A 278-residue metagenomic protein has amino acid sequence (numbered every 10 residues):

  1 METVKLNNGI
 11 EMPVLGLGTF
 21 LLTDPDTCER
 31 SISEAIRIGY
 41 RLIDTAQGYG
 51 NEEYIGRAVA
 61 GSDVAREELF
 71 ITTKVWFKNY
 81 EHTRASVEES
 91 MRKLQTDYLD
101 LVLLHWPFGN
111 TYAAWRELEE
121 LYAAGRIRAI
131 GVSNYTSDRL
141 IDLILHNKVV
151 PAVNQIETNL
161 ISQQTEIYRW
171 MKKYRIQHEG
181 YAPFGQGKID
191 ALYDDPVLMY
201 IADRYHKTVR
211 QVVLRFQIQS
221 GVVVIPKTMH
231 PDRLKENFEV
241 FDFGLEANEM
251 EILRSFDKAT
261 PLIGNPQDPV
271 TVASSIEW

Functional and structural regions predicted by a protein language model:
M1-L69, F184-G185, E277: N-terminal binding-site loop/beta-alpha segment at the start of enzyme catalytic domains that lines or forms
L22-D26, D44-Y54, W76-E81, P107-Y112 (+2 more regions): Acidic-and-aromatic substrate-binding clefts and catalytic sites of carbohydrate-active enzymes
T23-A35, N79-Q95, A113, L140: Short, acidic/polar
Y40, T96-L99, I127, P151: A structural motif
R41-A46, T72-T73, L103, A129-G131 (+1 more regions): Short catalytic-loop micro-motif centered on adjacent basic/acidic residues
R66-N79, D100-P107, N134: A short, structured active-site edge motif that brings together acidic residues
R84-L104, E120-A124, H146: CE4/NodB-like, metal-dependent polysaccharide N-deacetylase domain that modifies extracellular/periplasmic N-acetylated
W106-W278: Beta/alpha (TIM)-barrel catalytic core signal, keyed to glycine-rich beta->alpha loops juxtaposed to Asp/Glu that bind
